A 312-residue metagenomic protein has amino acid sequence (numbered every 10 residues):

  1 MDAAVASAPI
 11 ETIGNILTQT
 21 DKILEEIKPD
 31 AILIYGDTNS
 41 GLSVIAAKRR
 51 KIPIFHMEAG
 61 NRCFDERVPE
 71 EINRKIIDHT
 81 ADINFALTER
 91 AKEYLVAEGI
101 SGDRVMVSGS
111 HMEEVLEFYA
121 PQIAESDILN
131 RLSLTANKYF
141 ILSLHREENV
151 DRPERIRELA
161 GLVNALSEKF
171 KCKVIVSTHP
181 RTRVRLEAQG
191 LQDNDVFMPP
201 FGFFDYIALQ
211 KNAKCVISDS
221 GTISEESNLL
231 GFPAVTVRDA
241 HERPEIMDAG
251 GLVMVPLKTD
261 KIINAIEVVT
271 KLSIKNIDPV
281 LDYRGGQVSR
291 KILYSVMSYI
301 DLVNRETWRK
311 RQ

Functional and structural regions predicted by a protein language model:
M1-S101: Active-site and donor-binding regions of nucleotide-sugar-utilizing enzymes
A4, I77-R155, V255: A nucleotide-sugar donor-handling region in carbohydrate enzymes
I23-D30, L134-T135, N212, Y299: Glycine-rich phosphate-binding loop signature in dinucleotide/nucleotide-binding domains
L33-Y35, G41-V44, H56-M57, N84 (+1 more regions): A donor-sugar binding/catalytic signature common to diverse glycosyltransferases and related nucleotide-sugar
A124-A213, K310: Donor-nucleotide binding loops and adjacent catalytic segments primarily of GT-B fold Leloir glycosyltransferases
R243-V268, P279-Q287: Change "using UDP/GDP/dTDP sugars" to "using nucleotide sugars
K271-Q312: C-terminal amphipathic helix plus adjacent low-complexity, charged tail appended to glycosyltransferase catalytic
